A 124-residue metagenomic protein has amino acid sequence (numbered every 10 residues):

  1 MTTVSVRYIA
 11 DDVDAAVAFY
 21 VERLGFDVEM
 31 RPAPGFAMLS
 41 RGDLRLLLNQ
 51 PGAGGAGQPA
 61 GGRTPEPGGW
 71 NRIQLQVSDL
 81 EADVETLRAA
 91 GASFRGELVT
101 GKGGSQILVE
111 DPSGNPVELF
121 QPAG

Functional and structural regions predicted by a protein language model:
M1-S5, D27-Q76, V84-E110, Q121-G124: Vicinal oxygen chelate
I9: Catalytic core of Fe(II)/2-oxoglutarate
A16, Y20-V21, L87, G114: Conserved active-site tyrosine of GNAT-family acetyltransferases
P116-L119: Short glycine-/small-residue motifs
